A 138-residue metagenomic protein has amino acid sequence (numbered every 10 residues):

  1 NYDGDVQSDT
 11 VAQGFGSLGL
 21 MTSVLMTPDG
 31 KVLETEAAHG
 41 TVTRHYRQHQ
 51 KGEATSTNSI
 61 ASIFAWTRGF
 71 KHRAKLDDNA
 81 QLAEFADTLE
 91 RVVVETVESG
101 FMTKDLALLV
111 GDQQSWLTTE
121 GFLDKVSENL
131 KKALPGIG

Functional and structural regions predicted by a protein language model:
N1-T88, E95-T96: Glycine-rich phosphate/nucleotide-binding loop
G52-T57, K75-I137: Internal helix-turn-beta structural module
